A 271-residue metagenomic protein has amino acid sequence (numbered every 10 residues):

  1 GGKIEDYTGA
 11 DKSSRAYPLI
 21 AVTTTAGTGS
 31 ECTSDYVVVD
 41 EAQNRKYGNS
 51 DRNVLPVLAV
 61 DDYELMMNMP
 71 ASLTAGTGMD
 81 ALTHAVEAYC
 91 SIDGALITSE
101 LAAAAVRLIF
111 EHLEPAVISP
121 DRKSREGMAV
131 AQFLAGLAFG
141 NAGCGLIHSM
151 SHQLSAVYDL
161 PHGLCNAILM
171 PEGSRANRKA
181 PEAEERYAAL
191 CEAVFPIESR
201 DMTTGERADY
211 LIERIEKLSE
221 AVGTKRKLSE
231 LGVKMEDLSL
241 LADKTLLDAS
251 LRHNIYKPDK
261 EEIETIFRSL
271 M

Functional and structural regions predicted by a protein language model:
G1-G94, E185-A189, A193: A glycine/threonine-rich phosphate-anchoring loop and its flanking beta-alpha core in nucleotide/phosphate-binding
G27-T28, F133-N166, D248-R252: Glycine-rich phosphate/pyrophosphate-binding beta-alpha loops
A71-L134, A138: C-terminal and late-domain segments of enzyme folds
L82-V86, M128-G136, M170, I215 (+3 more regions): Short alpha-helical scaffolding segments that buttress acidic/His motifs in well-ordered protein cores
D93-L101, A116-G127, A142-I147, D201-A208 (+3 more regions): Flexible, glycine/charged-enriched surface loops at secondary-structure junctions
V157-D237: Gly/Pro-rich interdomain helix-loop hinge
K234-M271: Short, amphipathic C-terminal "tail helix"
